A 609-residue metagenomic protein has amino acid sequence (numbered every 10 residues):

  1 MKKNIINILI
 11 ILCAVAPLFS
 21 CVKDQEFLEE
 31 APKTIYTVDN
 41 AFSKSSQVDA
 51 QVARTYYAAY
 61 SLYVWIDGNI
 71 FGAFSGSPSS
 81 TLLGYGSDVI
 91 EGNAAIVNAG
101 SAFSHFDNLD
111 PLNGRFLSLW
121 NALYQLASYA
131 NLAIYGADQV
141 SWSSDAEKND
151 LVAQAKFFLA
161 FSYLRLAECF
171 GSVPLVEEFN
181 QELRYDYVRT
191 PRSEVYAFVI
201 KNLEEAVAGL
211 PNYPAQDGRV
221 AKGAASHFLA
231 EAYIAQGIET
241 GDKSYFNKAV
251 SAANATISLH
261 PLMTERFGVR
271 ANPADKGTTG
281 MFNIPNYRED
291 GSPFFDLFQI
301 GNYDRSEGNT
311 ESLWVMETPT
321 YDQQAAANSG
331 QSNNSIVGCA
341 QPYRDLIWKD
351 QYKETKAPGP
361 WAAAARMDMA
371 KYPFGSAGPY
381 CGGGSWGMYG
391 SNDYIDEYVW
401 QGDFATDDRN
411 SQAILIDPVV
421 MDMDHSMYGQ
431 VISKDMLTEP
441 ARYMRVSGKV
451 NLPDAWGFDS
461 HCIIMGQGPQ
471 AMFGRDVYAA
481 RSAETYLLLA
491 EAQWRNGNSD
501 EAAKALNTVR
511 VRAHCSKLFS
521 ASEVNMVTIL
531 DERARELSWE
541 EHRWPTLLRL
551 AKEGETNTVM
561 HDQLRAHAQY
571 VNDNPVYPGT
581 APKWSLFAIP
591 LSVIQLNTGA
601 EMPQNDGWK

Functional and structural regions predicted by a protein language model:
S20-V22, L123, F198, K276-P358 (+6 more regions): Long, intrinsically disordered, low-complexity segments
V22-N93, T240-G429: An aromatic- and glycine-enriched ligand-binding surface/loop that stacks and positions planar moieties
T37, S43-Q51, Y57-G68, V89-F170 (+4 more regions): Conserved, well-structured interaction surfaces
N113, K371-V509: C-terminal substrate/ligand-recognition segments
A167-E168, S172-P174, P214, A235-D242 (+1 more regions): Short coil/turn linking the two alpha-helices of tandem helical-hairpin repeats
